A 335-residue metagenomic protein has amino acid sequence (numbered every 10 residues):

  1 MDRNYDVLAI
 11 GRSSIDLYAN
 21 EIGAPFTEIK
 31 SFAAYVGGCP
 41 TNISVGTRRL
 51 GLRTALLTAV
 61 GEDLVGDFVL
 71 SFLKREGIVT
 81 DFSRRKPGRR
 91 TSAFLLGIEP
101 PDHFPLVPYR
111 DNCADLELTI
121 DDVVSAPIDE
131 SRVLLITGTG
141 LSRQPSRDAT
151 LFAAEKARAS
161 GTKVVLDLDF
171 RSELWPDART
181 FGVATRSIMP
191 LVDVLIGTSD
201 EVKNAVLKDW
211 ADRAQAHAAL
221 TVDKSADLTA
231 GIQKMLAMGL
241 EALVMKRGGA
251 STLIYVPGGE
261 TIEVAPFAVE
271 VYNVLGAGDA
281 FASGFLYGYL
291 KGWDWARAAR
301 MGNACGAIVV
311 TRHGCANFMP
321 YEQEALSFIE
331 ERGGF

Functional and structural regions predicted by a protein language model:
M1-V7, E155-K156, L207-F335: Conserved phosphate-binding/catalytic region of the ribokinase-like
M1-V79, D102, E270, F335: Glycine-rich phosphate/adenosyl-contacting loop at the front of the ribokinase-like
D2, P127-D129, R186-M189, A237: A short, aliphatic-rich alpha-helical micro-motif
V45, A93-G97, T252-I254: Short beta-strand scaffold segments in enzyme catalytic cores
R48, K74, E155-A159, M189 (+1 more regions): Anion (oxyanion) recognition and catalysis
R53-T137, L326-F335: Conserved N-terminal subdomain of the carbohydrate kinase-like
V133, T139-T229, A250-T252: Conserved beta-alpha-beta core of the PfkB/ribokinase-like small-molecule kinase fold
